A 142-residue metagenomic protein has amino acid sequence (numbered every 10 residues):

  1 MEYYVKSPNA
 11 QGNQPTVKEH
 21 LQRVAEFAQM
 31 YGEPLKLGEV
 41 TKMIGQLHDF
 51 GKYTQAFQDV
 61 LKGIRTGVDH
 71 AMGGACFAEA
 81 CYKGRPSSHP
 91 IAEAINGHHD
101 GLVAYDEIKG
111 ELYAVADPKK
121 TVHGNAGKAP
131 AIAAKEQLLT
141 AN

Functional and structural regions predicted by a protein language model:
E2-Q11, V17-N142: Accessory nucleic-acid engagement/destabilization modules that flank
